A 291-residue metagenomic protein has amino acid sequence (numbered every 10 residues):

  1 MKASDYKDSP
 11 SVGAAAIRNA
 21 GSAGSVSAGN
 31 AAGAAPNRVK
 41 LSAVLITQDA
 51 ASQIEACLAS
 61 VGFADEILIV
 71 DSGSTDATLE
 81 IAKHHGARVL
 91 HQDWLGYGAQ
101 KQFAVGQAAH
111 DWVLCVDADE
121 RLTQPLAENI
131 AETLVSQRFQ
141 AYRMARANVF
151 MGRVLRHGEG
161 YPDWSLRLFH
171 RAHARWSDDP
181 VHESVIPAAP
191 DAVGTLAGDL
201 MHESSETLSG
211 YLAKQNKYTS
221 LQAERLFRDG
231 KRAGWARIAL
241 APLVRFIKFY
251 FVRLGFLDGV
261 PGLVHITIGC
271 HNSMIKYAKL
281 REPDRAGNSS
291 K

Functional and structural regions predicted by a protein language model:
M1-G13, I17-S60: N-proximal low-complexity "stem/linker" segments adjacent to membrane-targeting elements
S52-E55, D76-H85, P125-L126: Acidic helix N-cap motif at the loop->helix transition within catalytic regions of sugar-transfer enzymes
S60, D71-E80, D117: A conserved acidic beta->alpha catalytic loop
D65-E66: Residues at the starts of beta-strands that form the adenosine-phosphate
S74, L95-G96, E120: Alpha/beta-hydrolase active-site loop signature
L79-Q107: Conserved donor nucleotide-binding strand/loop of the catalytic core
Q92, V116-A118: Cofactor-binding loops of NAD(P)H-dependent oxidoreductases, dominated by short-chain dehydrogenase/reductases
A99-V105, D111-W112, V116, T123-G287: Catalytic-site signature of metal-activated, phosphate-bearing donor transferases, centered on the GT-A/GT-A-like
